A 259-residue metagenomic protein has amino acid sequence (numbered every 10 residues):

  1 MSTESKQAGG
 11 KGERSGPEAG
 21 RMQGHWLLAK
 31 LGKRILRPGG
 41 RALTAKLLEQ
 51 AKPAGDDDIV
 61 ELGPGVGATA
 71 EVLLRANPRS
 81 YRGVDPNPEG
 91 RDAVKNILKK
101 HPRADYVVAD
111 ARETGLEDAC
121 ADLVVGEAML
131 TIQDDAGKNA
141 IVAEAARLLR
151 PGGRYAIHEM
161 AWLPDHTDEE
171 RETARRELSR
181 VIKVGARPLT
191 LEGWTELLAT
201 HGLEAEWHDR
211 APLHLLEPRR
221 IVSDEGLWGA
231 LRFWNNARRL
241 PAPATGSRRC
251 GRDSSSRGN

Functional and structural regions predicted by a protein language model:
G24-R41: Class I SAM-dependent methyltransferase Rossmann-like catalytic core, especially the SAM/SAH-binding loop
R37-G55: Conserved alpha-helix/loop element of class I SAM-dependent methyltransferases that forms part of the SAM/SAH-binding
D56-G65: Conserved class I S-adenosyl-L-methionine
V66-E113: Class I SAM-dependent methyltransferase SAM/SAH-binding core
R112-V124: A short acidic, Gly/Pro-enriched loop at the edge of an enzyme's catalytic core that lines a small-molecule cofactor
N139-R154: A short glycine-rich, Lys/Arg-flanked "PGG" loop and its adjoining helix->strand segment in the class I
A156-L178: Conserved class I S-adenosyl-L-methionine
I182-R239: Substrate-binding/catalytic lobe of Class I Rossmann-like enzymes that use SAM or dcSAM, i.e., the mid-to-C-terminal
